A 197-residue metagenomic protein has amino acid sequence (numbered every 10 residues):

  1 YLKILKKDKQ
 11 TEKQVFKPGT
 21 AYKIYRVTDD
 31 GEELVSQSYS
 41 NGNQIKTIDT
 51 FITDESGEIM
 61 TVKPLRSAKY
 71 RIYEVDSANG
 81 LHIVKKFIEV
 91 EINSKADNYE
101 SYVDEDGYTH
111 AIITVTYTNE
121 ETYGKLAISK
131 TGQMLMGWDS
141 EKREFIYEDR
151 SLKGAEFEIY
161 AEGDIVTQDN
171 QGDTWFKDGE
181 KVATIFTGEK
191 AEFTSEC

Functional and structural regions predicted by a protein language model:
Y1-C197: Solvent-exposed loop/turn and edge beta-strand elements of beta-rich ligand-binding domains
